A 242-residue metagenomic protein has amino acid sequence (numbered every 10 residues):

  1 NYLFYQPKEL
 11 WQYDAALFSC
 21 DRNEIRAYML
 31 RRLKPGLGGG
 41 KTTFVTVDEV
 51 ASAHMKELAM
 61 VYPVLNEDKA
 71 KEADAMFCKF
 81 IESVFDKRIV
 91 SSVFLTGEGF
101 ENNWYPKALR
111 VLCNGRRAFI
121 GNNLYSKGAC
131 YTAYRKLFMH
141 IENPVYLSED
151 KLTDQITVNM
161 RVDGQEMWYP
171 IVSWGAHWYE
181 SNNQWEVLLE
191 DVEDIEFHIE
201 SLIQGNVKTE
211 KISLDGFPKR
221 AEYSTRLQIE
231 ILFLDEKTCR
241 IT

Functional and structural regions predicted by a protein language model:
N1-A16, L124-E142, R220-A221: Conserved phosphate-binding catalytic cores of ATP/NTP-utilizing and phosphoryl-transfer enzymes
N1-V47, L227-T242: Gly/Thr-rich phosphate-binding beta-strand-loop-beta motif of the actin/hexokinase/Hsp70
L17-D21, L95-F100, D150-L152: Structural motif
E24-I25, D68-K71, G99-N103: Short acidic, S/G/P-rich loop/turn micro-motifs used as interaction or catalytic elements
T46-E49, R117-Y131: Conserved beta-strand -> loop -> alpha-helix junction used to position metal-binding or nucleic-acid-contacting
E49-I89, E193-S201: Adenine-nucleotide phosphate-binding core of ATP-dependent small-molecule kinases
F77-R110, R117, G121-N122: Glycine-rich phosphate-binding loops at beta-strand->alpha-helix junctions
Y131-E222, R226: Acidic, glycine/GT-rich loop-and beta-edge segments that sit at the periphery of enzyme/chaperone cores
